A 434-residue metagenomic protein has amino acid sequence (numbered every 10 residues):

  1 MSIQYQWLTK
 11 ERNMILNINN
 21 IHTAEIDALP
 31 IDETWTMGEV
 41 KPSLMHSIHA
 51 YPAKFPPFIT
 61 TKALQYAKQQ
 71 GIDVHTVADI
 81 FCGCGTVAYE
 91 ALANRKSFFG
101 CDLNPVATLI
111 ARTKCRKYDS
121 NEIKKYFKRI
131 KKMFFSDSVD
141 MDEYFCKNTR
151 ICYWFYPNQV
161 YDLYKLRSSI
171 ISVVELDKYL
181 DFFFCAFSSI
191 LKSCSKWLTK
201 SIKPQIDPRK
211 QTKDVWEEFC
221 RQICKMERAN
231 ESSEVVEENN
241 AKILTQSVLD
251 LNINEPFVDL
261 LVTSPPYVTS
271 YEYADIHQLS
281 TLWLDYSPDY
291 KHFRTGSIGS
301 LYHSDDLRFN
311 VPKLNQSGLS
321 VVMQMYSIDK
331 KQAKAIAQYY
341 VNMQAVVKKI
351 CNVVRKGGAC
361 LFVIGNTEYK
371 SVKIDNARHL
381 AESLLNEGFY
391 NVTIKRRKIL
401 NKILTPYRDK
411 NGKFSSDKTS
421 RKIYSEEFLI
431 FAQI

Functional and structural regions predicted by a protein language model:
M1-Q70: S-adenosyl-L-methionine
T60, V77-N94, F98-P105, A111 (+4 more regions): Conserved proline-anchored active-site loop of SAM-dependent methyltransferases that bridges a beta-strand
A67-T76, N94: Short helix-loop-beta connector
V106-V173, L279-N310: Conserved phosphoryl-transfer catalytic core
V160-T263, V268-I276: SAM-dependent nucleic-acid methyltransferase catalytic core
Y267-K349: SAM-dependent methyltransferase catalytic-core segment centered on the flexible catalytic loop and adjoining short
V346-K356, E387: Conserved helix-to-beta-strand junction in the class I
C351, R355, N411-I434: Core SAM-dependent methyltransferase catalytic element
